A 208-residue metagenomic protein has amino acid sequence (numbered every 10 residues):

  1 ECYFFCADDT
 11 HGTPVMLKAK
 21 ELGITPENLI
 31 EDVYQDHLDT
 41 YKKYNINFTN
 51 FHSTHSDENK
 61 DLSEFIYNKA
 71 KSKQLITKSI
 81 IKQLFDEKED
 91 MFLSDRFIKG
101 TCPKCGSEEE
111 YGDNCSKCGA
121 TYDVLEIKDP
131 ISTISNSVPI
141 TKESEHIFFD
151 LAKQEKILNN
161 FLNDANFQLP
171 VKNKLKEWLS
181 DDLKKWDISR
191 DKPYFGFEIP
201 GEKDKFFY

Functional and structural regions predicted by a protein language model:
E1-C6, S53, E58-L62, C105 (+2 more regions): Structured secondary-structure scaffolds
E1-S79, D90-M91, P103, N166: N-terminal Rossmann-like or analogous alpha/beta NTP/dinucleotide-binding catalytic cores that position adenine
T13-M16, E27, S116, D123 (+1 more regions): Short, electropositive, low-hydrophobicity segments enriched in small/polar residues
I66, I98-T101, Y111-N114, Q154 (+2 more regions): Internal, well-ordered alpha-helical segments in soluble enzyme and binding-protein domains
L75-H146: Cys/His-rich short segments
